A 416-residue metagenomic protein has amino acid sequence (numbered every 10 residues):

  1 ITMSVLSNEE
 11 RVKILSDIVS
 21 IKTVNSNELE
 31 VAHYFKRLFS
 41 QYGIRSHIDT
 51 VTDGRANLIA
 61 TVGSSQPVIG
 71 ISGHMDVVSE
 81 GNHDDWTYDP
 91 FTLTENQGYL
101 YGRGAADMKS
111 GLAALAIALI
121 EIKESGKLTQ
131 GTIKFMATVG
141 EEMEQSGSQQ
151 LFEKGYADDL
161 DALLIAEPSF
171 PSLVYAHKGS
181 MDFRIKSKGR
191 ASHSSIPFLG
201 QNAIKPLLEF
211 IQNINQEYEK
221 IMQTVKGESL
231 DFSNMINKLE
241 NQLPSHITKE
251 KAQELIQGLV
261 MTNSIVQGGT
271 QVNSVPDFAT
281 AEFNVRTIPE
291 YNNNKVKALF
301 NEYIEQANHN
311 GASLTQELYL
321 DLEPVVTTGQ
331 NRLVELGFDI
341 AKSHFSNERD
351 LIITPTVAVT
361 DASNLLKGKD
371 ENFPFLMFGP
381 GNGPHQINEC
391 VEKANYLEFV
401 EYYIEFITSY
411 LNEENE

Functional and structural regions predicted by a protein language model:
T2-G81, F278-E282, K295-L299, N395-L397: N-terminal helical capping/dimerization or prosegment-like subdomains of hydrolases acting on amide or phosphate bonds
S20, S233-I236, N284-T287, T315-V334 (+1 more regions): A short beta-alpha structural unit
V68-K134, K393-A394, E398: Active-site metal-coordination/substrate-binding segment of hydrolases, especially metallo-dependent peptidases
E80-E95, Y175-K186, D339, L376: Acidic-glycine-rich active-site phosphate/pyrophosphate-binding loop
M108-D182, Q253, N415-E416: Acidic/histidine-rich catalytic neighborhood of metal-dependent amide-processing enzymes
K134-M136, E141, F183-R184, Q201-E217 (+1 more regions): Structural helix-boundary/capping segments
Y156-A307: Midchain, well-structured core segments that form catalytic/ion-binding scaffolds
N347-E413: Zn-dependent metallopeptidase/amidohydrolase metal-coordination segment
